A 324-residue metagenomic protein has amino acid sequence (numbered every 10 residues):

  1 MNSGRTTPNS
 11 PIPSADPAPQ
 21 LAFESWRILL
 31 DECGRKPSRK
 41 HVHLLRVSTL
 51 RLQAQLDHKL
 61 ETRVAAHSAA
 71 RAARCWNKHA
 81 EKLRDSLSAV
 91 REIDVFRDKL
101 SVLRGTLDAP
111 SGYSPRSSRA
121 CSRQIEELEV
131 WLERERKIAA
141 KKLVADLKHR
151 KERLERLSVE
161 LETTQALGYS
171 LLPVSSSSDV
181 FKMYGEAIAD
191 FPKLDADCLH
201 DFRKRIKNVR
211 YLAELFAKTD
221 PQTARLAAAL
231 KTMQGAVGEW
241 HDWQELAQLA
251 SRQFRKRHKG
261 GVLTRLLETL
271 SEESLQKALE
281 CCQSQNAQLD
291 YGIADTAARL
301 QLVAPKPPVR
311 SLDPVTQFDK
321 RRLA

Functional and structural regions predicted by a protein language model:
M1-A324: Function-determining surface determinants
